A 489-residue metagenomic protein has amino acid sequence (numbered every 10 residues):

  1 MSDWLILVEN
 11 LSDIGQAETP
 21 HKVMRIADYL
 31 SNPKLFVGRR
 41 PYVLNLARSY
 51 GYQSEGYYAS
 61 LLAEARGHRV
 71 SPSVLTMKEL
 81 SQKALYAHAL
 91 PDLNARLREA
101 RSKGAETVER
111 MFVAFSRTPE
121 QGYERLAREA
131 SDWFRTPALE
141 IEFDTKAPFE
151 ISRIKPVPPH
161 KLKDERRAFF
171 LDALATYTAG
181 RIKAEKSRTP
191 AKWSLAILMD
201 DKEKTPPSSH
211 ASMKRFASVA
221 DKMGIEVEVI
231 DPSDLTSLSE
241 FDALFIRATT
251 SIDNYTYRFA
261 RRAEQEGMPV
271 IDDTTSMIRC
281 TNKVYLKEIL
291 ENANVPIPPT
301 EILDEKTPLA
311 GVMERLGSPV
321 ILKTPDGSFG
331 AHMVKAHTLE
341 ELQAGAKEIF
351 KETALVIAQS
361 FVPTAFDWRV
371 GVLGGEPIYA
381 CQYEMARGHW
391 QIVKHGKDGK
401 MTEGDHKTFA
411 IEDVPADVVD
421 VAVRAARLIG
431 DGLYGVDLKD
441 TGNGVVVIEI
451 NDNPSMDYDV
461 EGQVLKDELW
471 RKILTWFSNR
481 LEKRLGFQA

Functional and structural regions predicted by a protein language model:
D3-V108, E120-E129, W133, P148-P299: Conserved N-proximal alpha/beta basic substrate-recognition cap immediately N-terminal to, or forming the N-lobe
T107, E120-R135, V312-A344, E348: Conserved anion/nucleotide-ligand pocket segment
M111-V113, L290-E291, M313-M333, T353-W368: ATP-grasp fold ATP-binding core
L139-F143, V229-P232, Q359, D431-G442: A short glycine-rich, hydrophobically flanked beta-strand micro-motif that places a catalytic Asp/Glu for divalent metal
F143-A147, L373-E376, T441-N443: Short acidic-glycine loop/turn motifs at beta-strand connectors
P298-V320: Rossmann-like NAD(P)H-binding beta-loop-alpha module
V334-A426: Phosphate-binding site of ATP-dependent enzymes
F409, D413, R427-L428, D440-A489: C-terminal active-site "lid" helix and adjoining low-complexity regulatory extension at the edge of ATP-using catalytic
